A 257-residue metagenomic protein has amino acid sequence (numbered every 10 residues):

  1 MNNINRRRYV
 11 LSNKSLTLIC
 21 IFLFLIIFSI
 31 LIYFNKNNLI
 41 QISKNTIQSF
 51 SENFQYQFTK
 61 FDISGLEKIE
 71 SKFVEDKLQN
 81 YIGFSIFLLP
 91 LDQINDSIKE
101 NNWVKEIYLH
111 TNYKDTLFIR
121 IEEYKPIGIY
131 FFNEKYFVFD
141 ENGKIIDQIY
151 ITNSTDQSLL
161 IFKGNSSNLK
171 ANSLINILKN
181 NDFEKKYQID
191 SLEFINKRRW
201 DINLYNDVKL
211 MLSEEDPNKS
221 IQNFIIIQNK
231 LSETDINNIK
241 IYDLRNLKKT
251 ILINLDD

Functional and structural regions predicted by a protein language model:
M1-F58, F194-D257: N-terminal positively charged amphipathic segments used for targeting/anchoring
C20-I21, L117-F194: Extracytoplasmic segments of membrane-associated envelope/inner-membrane machinery
L39-T152: Terminal hydrophobic membrane-targeting helix
Y56-F58, I69, L89, N102 (+8 more regions): Extracytoplasmic
I63, N80-S85, L159-S167, V208-E215: Second-shell loop/turn segments in exported
G65-E67, I121-K125, G164, L204-N206 (+2 more regions): Flexible glycine-/small-residue-rich
S71, E75, L91, N95 (+3 more regions): Extracytoplasmic/secreted envelope proteins and their assembly/folding machinery, especially bacterial periplasmic
S85-F87, G128-F131, N168-S173, M211-E214 (+1 more regions): Solvent-exposed, non-transmembrane alpha-helical starts
